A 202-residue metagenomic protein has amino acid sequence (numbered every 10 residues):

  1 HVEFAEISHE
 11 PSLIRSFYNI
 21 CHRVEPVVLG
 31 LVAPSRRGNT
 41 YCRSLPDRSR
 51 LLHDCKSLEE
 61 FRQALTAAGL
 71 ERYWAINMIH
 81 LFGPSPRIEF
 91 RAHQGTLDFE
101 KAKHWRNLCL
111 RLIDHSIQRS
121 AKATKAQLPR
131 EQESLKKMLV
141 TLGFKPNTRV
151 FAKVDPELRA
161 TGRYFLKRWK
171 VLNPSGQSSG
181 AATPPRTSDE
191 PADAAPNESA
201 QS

Functional and structural regions predicted by a protein language model:
A5-S202: C-terminal accessory/tail domains of diverse enzymes
